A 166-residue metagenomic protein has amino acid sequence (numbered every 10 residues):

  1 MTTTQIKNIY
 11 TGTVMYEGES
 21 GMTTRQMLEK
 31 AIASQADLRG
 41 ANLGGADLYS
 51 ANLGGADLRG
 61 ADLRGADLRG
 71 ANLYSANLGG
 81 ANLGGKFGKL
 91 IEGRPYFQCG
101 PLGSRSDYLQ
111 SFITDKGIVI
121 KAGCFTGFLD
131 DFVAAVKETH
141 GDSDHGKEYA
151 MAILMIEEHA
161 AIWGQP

Functional and structural regions predicted by a protein language model:
M1-D67, A161-P166: Extended, small-residue-rich solenoid/repeat segments and analogous flexible loops that form exposed scaffolds
T24-R25, L48, T126-L129, Y149 (+1 more regions): Alpha-helix initiation and N-capping motif
Y74-I118, A122-A135: Leucine-rich solenoid repeat scaffolds
G141-G146: Charged, low-complexity interaction regions
K147-P166: Charged phosphate-binding loop/patch that engages nucleotide di/tri-phosphates or the phosphate backbone of nucleic
